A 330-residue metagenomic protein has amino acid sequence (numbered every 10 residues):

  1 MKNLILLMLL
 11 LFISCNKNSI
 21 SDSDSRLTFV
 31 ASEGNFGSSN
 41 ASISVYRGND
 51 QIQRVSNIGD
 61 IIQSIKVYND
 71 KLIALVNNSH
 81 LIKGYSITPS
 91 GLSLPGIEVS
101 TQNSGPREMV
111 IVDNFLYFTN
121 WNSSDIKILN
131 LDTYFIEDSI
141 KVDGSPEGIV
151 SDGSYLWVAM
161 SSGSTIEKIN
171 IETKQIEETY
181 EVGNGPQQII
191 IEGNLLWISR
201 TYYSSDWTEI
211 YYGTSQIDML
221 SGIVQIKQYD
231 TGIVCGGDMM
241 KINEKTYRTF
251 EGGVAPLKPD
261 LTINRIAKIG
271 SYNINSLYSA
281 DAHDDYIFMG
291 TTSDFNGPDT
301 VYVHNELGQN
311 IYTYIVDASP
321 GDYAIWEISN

Functional and structural regions predicted by a protein language model:
K2-E33: Bacterial Sec-dependent N-terminal signal peptides
R26, V30-S38, A74-S79, F118-N122 (+4 more regions): Conserved beta-strand positions in repeat-built beta-propeller and related beta-rich domains
G37-S44, L81-Y85, D125-K127, T165-E167 (+3 more regions): Structural motif
R47-N49, S86-G91, N130-Y134, N170-K174 (+3 more regions): Short loop/turn segments that connect beta-strands within beta-propeller blades
I52-I58, S93-S100, E137-K141, E177-V182 (+4 more regions): Beta-propeller fold detector
Q53-V110: Blade-loop segments of beta-propeller domains
G59-N69, S104-D113, G144-G153, N184-G193 (+3 more regions): Repeated scaffold domains used in trafficking and secretory/extracellular systems, primarily beta-propellers
Q228-G297: Intrinsically disordered, low-complexity segments enriched in Gly and acidic/Ser/Thr residues that form flexible
